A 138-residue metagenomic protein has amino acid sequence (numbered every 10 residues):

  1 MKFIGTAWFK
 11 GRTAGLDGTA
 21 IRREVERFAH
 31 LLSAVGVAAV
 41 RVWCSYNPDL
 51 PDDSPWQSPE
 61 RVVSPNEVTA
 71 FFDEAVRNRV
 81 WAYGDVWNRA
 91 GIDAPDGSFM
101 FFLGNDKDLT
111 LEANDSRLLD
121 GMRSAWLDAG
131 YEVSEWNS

Functional and structural regions predicted by a protein language model:
M1-S138: Structured alpha/beta or helical-core interaction and ligand-binding surfaces enriched in interleaved
